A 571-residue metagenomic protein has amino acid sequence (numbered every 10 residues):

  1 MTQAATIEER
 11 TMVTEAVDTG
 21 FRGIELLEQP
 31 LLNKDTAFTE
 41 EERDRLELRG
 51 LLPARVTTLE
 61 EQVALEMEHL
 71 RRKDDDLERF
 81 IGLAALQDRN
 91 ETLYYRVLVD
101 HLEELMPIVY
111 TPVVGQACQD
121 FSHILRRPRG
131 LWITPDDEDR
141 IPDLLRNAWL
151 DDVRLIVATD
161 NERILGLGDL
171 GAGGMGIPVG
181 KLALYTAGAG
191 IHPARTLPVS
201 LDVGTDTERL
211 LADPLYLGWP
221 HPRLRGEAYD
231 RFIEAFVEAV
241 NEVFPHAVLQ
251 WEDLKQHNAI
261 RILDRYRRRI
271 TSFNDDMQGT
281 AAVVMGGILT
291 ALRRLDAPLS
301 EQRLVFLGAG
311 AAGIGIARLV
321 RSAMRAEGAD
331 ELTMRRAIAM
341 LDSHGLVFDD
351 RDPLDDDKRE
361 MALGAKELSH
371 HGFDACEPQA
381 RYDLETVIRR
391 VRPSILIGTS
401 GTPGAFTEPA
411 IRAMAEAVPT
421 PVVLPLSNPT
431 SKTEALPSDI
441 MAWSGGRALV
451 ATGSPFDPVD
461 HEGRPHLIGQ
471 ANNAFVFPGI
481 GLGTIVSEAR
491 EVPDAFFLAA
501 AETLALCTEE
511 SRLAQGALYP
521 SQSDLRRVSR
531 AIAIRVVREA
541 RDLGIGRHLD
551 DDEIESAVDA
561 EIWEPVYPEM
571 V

Functional and structural regions predicted by a protein language model:
T2-S272, E539, G546, P565-V571: N-terminal ligand-binding/catalytic initiation module
I7, L32-N33, D275-G279, L295 (+3 more regions): Adenosine-phosphate binding glycine-rich loop
D44, L48-L51, R72, H123-R126 (+18 more regions): Generic secondary-structure signature for well-ordered alpha-helical cores
L144-L145, G166-I177, E208-L215, A259-R265 (+7 more regions): Short acidic, glycine/serine/threonine-rich loops at helix termini
Q256, D349, C376-P378, R390 (+3 more regions): N-terminal Rossmann-like NAD(P) cofactor-binding subdomain of oxidoreductases, focused on the glycine-rich
R269-I270, N274-I395, R547: Glycine-rich phosphate/diphosphate-binding loop of Rossmann-like nucleotide-binding domains
D383-L396, G401-V422: Rossmann-fold NAD(P) dinucleotide-binding segment
